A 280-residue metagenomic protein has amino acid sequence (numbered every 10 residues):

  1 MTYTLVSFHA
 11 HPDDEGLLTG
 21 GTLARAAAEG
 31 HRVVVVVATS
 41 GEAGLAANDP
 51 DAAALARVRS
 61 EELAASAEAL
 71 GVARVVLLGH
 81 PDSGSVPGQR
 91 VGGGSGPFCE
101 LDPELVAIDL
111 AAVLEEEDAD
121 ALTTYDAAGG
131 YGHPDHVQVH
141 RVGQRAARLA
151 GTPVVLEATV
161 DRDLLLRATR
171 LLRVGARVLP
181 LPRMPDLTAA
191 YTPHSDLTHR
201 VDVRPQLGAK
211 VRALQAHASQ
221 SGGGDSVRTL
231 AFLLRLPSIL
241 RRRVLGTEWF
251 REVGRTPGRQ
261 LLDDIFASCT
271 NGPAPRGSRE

Functional and structural regions predicted by a protein language model:
M1-D118, R145, G254: Active-site rim/loop-helix segments in enzyme catalytic domains that contact anionic ligands
T2-V6, V91, L101-E280: Metal-dependent de-N-acetylase/amidase catalytic core
